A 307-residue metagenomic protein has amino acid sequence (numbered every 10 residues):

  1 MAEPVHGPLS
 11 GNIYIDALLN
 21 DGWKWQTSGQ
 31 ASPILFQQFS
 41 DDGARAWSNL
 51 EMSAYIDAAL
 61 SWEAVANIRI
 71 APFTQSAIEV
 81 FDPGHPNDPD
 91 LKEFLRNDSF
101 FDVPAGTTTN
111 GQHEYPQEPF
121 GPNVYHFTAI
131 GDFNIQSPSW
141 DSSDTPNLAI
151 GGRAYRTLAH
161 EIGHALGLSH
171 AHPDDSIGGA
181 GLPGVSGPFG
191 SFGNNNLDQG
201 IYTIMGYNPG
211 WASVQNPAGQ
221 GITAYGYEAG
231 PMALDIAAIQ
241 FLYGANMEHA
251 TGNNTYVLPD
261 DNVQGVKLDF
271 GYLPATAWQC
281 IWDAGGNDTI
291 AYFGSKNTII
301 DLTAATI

Functional and structural regions predicted by a protein language model:
M1-N49, D102, T107-F120: Disordered inhibitory propeptide/activation segment of secreted metzincin zinc metalloprotease zymogens, centered on
L18-P33, P83-N87, Y115-F127, N195-Q199 (+3 more regions): Extracellular/periplasmic catalytic domains that process cell-envelope and extracellular macromolecules
Q37, W62, H160-G163, M205 (+1 more regions): Divalent metal-coordination and catalytic microenvironments
G43-S53, I135-L158, T223: Short pre-active-site segment immediately N-terminal to the catalytic Zn-binding motif
R45-A77, A159, F241, G285 (+1 more regions): Zn2+-dependent metallopeptidase catalytic core
L60-P86, S99-G131, W140, P146 (+1 more regions): Short, well-structured beta-strand/strand-turn elements
P86-P89, R96-F100, T107-T109, G151-P231: The catalytic-center signature of Zn2+-dependent metalloproteases
S186-P188, D198-P209, N216-P217, A229-I307: Acidic, glycine-rich low-complexity segments
